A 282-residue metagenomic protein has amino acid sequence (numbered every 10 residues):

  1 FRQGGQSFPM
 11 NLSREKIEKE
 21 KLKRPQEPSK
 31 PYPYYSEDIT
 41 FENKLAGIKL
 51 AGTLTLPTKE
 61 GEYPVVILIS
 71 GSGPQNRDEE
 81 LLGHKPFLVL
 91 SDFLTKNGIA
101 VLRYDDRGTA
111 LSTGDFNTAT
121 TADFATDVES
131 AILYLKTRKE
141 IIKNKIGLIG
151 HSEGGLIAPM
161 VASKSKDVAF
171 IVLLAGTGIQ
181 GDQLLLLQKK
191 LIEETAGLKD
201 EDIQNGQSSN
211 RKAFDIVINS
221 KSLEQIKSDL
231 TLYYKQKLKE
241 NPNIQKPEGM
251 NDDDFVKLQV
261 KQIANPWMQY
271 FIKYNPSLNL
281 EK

Functional and structural regions predicted by a protein language model:
E18-G61, V65: N-terminal cap/lid segment of alpha/beta-hydrolase-fold proteins
G61-Y63, S72-N97, L102, G181: Short substrate-entry loop that stabilizes the transition state in hydrolases
I69, Y104-D106, L174: Alpha/beta-hydrolase
L102-Y104, G108-A119: Glycine-rich "HGGG/HGxG" loop immediately N-terminal to the catalytic nucleophile of the alpha/beta-hydrolase
T118-K139: Alpha/beta-hydrolase active-site loop
E140-S152: Alpha/beta-hydrolase fold nucleophile elbow
G155-K166: Short glycine-enriched nucleophile-adjacent loop and the immediately C-terminal alpha-helix near the catalytic center
L174-L278: Accessory cap/linker subdomain of secreted extracellular hydrolases
